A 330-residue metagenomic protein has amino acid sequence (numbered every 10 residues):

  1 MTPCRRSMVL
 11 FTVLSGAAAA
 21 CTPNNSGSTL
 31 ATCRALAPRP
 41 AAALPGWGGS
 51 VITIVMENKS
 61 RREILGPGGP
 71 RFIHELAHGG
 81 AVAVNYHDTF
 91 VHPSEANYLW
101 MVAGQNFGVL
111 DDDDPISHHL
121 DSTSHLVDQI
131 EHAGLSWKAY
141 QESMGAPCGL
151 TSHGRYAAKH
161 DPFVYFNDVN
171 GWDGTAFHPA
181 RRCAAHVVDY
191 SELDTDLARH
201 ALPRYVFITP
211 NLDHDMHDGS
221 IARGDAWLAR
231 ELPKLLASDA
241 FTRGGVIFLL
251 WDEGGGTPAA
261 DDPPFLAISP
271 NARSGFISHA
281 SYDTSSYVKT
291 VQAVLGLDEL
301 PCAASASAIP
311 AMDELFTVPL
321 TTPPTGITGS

Functional and structural regions predicted by a protein language model:
M1-V9: Bacterial N-terminal signal peptides that target proteins for export
A17-A20: C-terminal motif of bacterial Sec signal peptides marking the signal peptidase cleavage site
P23-S330: N-terminal pro-sequences and low-complexity stem/linker regions of secreted or lumenal proteins
